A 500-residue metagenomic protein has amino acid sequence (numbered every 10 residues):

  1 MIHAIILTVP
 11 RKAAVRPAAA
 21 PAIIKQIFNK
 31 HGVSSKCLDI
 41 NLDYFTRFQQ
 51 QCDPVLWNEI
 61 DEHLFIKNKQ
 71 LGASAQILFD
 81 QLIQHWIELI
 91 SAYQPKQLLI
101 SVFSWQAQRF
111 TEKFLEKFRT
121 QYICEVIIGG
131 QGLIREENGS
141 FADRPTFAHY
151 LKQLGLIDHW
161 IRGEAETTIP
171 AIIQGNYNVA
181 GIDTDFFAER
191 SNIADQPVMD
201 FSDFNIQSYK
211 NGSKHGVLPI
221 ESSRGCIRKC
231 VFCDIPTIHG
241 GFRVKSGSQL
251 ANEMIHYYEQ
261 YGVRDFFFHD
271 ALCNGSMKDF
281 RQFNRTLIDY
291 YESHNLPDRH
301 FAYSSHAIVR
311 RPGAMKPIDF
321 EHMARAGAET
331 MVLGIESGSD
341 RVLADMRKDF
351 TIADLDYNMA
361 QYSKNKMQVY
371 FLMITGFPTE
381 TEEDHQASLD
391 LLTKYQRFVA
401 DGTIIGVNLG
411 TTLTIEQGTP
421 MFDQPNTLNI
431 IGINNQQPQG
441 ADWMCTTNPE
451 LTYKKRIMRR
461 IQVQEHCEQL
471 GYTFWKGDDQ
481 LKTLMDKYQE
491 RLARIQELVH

Functional and structural regions predicted by a protein language model:
I2-V9, K30, I87-K96, L156 (+1 more regions): Radical SAM enzyme core and accessory elements
H3, K96-L99, D265-F267, T330: Structural motif
A20, I24, A75-S191, G418: Glycine-rich beta-alpha loop elements in corrinoid/cobalamin-binding modules across cobalamin-dependent enzymes
K30-W86: Conserved N-terminal ligand/cofactor-binding loop architecture of enzyme catalytic domains
L42-F48, L133-N138, I169, R228 (+4 more regions): Flexible glycine/acidic-rich beta-alpha junction loops that bind and position SAM and/or redox cofactors in anaerobic
D143-T168, H322-T330, L389-G410, I415: Structural recognition of alpha->loop->beta junctions
P197-V369: Radical SAM [4Fe-4S] cluster-binding motif and immediate context
D319, T379-K394: Catalytic cores of alpha/beta
